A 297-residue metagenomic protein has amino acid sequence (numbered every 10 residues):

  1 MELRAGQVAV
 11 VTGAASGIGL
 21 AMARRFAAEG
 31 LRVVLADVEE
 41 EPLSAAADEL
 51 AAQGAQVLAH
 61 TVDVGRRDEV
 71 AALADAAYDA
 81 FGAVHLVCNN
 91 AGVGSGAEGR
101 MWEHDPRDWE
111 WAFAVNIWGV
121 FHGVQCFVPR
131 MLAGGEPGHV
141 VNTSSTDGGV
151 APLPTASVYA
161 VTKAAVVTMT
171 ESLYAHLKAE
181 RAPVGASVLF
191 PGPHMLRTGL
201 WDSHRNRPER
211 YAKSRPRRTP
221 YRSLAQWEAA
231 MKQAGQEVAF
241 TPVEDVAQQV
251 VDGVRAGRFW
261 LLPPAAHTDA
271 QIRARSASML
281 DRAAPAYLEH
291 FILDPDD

Functional and structural regions predicted by a protein language model:
E2-V34: Canonical Rossmann dinucleotide-binding motif of NAD(H)/NADP(H)-dependent dehydrogenases/reductases, specifically
G6-Q7, Q56, A83-V84, M131-S145 (+1 more regions): Active-site loop of short-chain dehydrogenase/reductase
E40-E41, T61-A72, P106, T143: The beta1-alpha1 cofactor-binding region of Rossmann-like NAD(H)/NADP(H)-dependent oxidoreductases
E98-M101, D105-E110: Substrate-binding pocket helix/loop in short-chain dehydrogenase/reductase
V124-Q125, E171: A short, exposed helix-loop element centered on a Lys and neighboring polar residues
V141-A165, E171, A175-A179, G192-M195 (+1 more regions): Catalytic loop of short-chain dehydrogenase/reductase
A179-L261: SDR active-site lid
